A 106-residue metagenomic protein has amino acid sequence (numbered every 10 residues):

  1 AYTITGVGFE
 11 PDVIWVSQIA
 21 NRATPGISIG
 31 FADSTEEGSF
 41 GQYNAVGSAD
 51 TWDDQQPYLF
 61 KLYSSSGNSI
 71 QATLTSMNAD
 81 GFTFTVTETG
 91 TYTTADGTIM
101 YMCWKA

Functional and structural regions predicted by a protein language model:
A1-A106: Surface-exposed molecular-recognition determinants
